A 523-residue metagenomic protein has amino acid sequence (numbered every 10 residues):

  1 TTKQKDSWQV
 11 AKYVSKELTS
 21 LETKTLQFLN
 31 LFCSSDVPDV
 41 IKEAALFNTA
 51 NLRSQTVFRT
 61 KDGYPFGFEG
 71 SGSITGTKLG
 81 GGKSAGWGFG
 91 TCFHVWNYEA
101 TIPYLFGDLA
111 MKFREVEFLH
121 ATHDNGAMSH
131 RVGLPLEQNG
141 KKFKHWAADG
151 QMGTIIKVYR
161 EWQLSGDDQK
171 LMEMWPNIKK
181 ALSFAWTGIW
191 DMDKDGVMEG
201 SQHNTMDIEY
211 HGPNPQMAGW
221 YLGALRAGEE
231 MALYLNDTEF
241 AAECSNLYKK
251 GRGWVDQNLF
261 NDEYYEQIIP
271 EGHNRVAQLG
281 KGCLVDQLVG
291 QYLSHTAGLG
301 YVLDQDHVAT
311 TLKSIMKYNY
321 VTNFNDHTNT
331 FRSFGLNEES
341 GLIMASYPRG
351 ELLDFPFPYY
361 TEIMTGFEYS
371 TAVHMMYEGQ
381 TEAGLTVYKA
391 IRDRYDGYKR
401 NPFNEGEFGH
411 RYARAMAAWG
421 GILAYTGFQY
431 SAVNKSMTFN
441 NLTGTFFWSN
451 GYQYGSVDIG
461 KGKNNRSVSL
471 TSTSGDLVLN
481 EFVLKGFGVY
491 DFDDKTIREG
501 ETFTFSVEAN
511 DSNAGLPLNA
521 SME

Functional and structural regions predicted by a protein language model:
T1-W96, A110, D168-K170, A232-L233 (+1 more regions): Acidic/polar, glycine-enriched structural segments that form the non-catalytic walls/loops of the carbohydrate-binding
K3-Y13, E17, R114-N125, Q169-A185 (+4 more regions): Extended, well-ordered alpha-helical scaffold segments
K42-G82, D108-K142, W190-P213, D256-M364 (+1 more regions): Extended glycan-interaction surfaces of carbohydrate-active proteins
S84-F89, G140-H145, W162-M172, N204-M217 (+2 more regions): The substrate-binding groove and active-site-proximal loops of carbohydrate-active enzymes, especially glycoside
C92, G133, Q138-E161, D167 (+2 more regions): C-terminal substrate/ligand-recognition segments
E99-M111, T154-K170, F184, W220-T238 (+3 more regions): Well-ordered alpha-helical scaffold segments within catalytic/enzyme domains
G200-Y234, E243-W254: Hydrophobic, small-residue-rich alpha-helical packing segments that form membrane-like cores
L336-E338, T361, E368-F503, V507-M522: Non-catalytic C-terminal accessory modules of carbohydrate-active enzymes
